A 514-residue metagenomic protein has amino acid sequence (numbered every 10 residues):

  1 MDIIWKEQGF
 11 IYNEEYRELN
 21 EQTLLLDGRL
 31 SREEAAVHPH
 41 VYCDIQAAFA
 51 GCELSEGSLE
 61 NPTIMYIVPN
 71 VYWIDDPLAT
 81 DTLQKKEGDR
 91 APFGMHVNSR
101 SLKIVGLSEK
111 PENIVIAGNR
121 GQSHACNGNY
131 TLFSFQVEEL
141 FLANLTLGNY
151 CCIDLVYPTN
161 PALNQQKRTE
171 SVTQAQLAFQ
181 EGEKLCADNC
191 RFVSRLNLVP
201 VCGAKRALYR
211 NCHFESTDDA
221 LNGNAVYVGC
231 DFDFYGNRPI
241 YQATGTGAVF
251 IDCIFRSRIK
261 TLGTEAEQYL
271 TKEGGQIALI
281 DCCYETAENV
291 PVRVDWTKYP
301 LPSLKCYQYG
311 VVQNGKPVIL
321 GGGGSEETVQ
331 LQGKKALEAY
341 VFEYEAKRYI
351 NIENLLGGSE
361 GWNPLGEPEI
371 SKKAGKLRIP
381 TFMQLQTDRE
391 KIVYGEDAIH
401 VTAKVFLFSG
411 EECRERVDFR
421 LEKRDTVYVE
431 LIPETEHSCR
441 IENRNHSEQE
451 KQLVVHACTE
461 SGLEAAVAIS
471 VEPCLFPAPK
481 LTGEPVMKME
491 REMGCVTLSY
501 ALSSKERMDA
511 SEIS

Functional and structural regions predicted by a protein language model:
D2-H38, Y42-I379: Sequence-level preference for short, compositionally simple segments enriched in small aliphatic or small polar residues
G57, S409-R414, S504-A510: A short beta-turn/strand-edge loop motif at beta-sheet boundaries
K376-G410, R424-T426, E464-Y500: Short S/T/G/P-enriched beta-strand
I392, L431-E450, L502: Extracellular/luminal low-complexity segments enriched in Ser/Thr/Pro
H400, E450-V454: Short, conserved beta-strand segments of beta-strand-rich sandwich/propeller modules, principally
E411-T426, S511-S514: Change to "...patches in solvent-exposed regions of secreted, membrane-anchored, or virion-exposed structural
R420-C439, K488: Low-complexity "stalk/linker" and mucin-like segments enriched in Ser/Thr/Pro/Ala/Gly
A457-T459: Conserved structural position at the C-terminal beta-strand of extracellular beta-sandwich adhesion modules
